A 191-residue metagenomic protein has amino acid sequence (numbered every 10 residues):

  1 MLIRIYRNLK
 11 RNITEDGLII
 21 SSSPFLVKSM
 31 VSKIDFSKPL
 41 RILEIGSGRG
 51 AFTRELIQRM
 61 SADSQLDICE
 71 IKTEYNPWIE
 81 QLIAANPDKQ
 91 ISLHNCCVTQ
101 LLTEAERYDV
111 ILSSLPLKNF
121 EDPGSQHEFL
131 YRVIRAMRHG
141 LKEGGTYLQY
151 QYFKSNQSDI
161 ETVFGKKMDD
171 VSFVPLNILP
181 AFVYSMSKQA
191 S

Functional and structural regions predicted by a protein language model:
L2-S37: Class I SAM-dependent methyltransferase Rossmann-like catalytic core, especially the SAM/SAH-binding loop
P39-G48: Conserved class I S-adenosyl-L-methionine
G50-R54: Glycine-rich SAM-binding Motif I of class I
K72-E74: Conserved SAM/SAH-binding beta-strand->alpha-helix loop
L102-I111: A short acidic, Gly/Pro-enriched loop at the edge of an enzyme's catalytic core that lines a small-molecule cofactor
H127-E143: A short glycine-rich, Lys/Arg-flanked "PGG" loop and its adjoining helix->strand segment in the class I
E143-Q151: Conserved beta-strand signature within the Rossmann-like core of class I S-adenosyl-L-methionine
F153-S191: Class I S-adenosyl-L-methionine
